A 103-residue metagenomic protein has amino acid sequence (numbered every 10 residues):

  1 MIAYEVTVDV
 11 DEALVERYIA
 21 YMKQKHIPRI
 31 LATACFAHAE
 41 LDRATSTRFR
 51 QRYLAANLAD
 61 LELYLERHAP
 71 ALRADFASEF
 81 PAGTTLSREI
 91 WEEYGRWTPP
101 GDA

Functional and structural regions predicted by a protein language model:
I2-V8, R50: Active-site-flanking beta-strand signature of metal-NTP-handling nucleotidyl enzymes and homologous cyclase-like
D9-A13, A56-N57: Structural beta->alpha junctions
L14-H38: Short amphipathic alpha-helical segments
K23, H68-P70, A103: Short intrinsically disordered coil segments
L31-H38, L54-W91: An amphipathic, aromatic/His-enriched active-site/gating alpha helix that lines ligand/cofactor pockets
H38-A44: Hydrophobic/anchoring residues in structured secondary elements
T45-F49: Short acidic/glycine-enriched loop/turn segments that link adjacent beta-strands
I90-A103: Short, low-order "capping/linker" segments at domain edges
